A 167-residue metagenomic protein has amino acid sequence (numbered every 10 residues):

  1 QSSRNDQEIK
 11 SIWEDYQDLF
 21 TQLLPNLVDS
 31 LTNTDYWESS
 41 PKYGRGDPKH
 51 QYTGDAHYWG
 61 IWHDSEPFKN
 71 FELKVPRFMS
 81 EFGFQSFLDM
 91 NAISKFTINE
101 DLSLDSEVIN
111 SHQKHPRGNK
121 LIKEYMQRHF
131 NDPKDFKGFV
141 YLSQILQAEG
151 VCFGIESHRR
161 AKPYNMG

Functional and structural regions predicted by a protein language model:
Q1-F20, D132-Q147: The substrate-binding groove and active-site-proximal loops of carbohydrate-active enzymes, especially glycoside
N26-L31, E38-T53, H57-G167: Substrate-binding clefts and catalytic carboxylate motifs of secreted carbohydrate-active enzymes
